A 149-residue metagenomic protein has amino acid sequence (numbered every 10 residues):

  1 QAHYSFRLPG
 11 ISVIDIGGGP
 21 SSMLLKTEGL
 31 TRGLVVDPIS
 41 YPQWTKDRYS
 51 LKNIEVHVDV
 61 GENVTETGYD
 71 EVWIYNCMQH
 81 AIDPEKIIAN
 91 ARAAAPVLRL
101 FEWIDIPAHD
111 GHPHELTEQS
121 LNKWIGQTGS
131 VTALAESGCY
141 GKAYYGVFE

Functional and structural regions predicted by a protein language model:
Q1-I11: Conserved alpha-helix/loop element of class I SAM-dependent methyltransferases that forms part of the SAM/SAH-binding
G10-G19: Conserved class I S-adenosyl-L-methionine
G18-E62: Class I SAM-dependent methyltransferase SAM/SAH-binding core
N63-T67: Short conserved loop adjoining the S-adenosyl-L-methionine
E71-D83: A short SAM/SAH-binding and catalytic strip from SAM-dependent methyltransferases
C77, N90-A91: Class I S-adenosylmethionine-dependent transferase superfamily signal
A95-I106: Conserved beta-strand signature within the Rossmann-like core of class I S-adenosyl-L-methionine
H112-A135, Y144-Y145: Short alpha-helix
